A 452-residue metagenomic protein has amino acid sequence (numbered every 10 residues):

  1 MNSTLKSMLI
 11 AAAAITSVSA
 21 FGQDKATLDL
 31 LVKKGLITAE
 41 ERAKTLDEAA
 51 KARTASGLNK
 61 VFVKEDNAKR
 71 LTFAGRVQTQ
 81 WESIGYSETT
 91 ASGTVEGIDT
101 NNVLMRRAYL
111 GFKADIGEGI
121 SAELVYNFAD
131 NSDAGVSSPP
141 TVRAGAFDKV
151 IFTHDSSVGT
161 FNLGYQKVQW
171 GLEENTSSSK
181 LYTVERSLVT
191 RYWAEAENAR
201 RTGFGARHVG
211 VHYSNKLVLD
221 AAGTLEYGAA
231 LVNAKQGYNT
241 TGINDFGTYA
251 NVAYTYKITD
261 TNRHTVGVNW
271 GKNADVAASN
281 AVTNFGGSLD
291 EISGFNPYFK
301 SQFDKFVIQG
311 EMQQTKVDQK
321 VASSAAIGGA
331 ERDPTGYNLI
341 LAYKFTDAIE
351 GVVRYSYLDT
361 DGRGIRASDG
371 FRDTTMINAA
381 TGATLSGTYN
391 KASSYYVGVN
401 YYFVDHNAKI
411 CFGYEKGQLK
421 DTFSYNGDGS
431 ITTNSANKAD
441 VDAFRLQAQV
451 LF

Functional and structural regions predicted by a protein language model:
M1-S7: Positively charged n-region of N-terminal signal peptides that target proteins for export
S7-I10, A14-I15, S19-Q78, I84-E88 (+2 more regions): N-terminal periplasmic/intermembrane-space "pro-region" immediately following the signal or transit peptide
S17, A39, R53, S132-D133 (+3 more regions): A short hydrophobic/aromatic micro-motif that marks alpha-helical segments and, especially, helix-coil
N59-G237, G242-D260, Y337-R363: Outer membrane beta-barrel
G85-E88, E96-I98, S137-P140, I151-D155 (+4 more regions): Outer-membrane beta-barrel pore domains
